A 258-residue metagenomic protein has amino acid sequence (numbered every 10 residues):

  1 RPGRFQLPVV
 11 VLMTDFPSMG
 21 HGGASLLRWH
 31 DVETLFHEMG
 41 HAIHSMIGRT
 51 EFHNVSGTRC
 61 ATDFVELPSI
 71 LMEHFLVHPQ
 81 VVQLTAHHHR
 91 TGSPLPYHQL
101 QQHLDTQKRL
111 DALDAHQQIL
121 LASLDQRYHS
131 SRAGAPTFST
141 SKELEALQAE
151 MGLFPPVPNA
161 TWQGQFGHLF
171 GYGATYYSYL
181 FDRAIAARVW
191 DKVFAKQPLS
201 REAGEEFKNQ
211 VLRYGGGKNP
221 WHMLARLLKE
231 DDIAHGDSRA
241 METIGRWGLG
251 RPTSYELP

Functional and structural regions predicted by a protein language model:
R1-H30, F154-P158: Active-site-adjacent "gating/activation" loops or surface patches in catalytic cores
V9-V11, E66, L121: A residue-level signal for beta-strand positions that form part of recognition/binding surfaces within mature
S18, G23-M46, S69, R183: Active-site recognition of the HExxH zinc-binding catalytic motif
H21-V32, N54-T58, G171, T175: Alpha-helix N-cap/helix-initiation motif
E38, A42-T50, G57-F64, L71-H78 (+1 more regions): C-terminal, non-catalytic "cap/extension" segments appended to globular domains
